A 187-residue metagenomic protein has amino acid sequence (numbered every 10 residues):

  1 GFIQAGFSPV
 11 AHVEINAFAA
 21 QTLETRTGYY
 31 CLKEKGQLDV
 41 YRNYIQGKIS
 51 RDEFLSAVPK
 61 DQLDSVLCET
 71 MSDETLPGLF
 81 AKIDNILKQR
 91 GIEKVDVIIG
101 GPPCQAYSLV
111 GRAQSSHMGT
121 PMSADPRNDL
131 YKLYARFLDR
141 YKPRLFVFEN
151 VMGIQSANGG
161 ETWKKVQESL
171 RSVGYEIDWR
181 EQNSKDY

Functional and structural regions predicted by a protein language model:
G1-Q46: Conserved S-adenosyl-L-methionine
F2-A5, S108-R112: Glycine-rich N-terminal loop/short-helix segment of MobA-like nucleotidyltransferase
V10, D96, R144: Conserved acidic residues
C31-N85: Short mixed-charge
E74-V97, Y134-A135: Short amphipathic alpha-helices and their capping/turn segments at secondary-structure boundaries
K88-I92, L109-Y187: Class I S-adenosyl-L-methionine
I99-G101: Structural recognition of the conserved hydrophobic beta-strand(s) that form the central parallel beta-sheet of P-loop
Q105: Active-site beta-alpha loop architecture of Rossmann-like, nucleotide-cofactor-dependent enzymes
